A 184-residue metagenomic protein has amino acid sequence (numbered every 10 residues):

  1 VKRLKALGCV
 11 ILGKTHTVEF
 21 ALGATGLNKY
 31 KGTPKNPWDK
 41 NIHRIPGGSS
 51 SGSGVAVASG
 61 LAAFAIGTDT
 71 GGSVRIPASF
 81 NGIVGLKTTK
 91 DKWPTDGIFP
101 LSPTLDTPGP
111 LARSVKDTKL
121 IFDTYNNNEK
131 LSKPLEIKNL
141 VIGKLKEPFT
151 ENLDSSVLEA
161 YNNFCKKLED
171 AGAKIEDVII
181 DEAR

Functional and structural regions predicted by a protein language model:
V1-T70, K166, A171-G172: Gly/Ser-rich catalytic/binding loops embedded in alpha/beta enzyme cores
R3, L105-T107, T124-R184: Gly/Ser-rich, acidic/histidine-flanked active-site/gating loops
C9, G71, K116, P148-T150 (+1 more regions): Short, glycine-/Ser/Thr-/acidic-enriched flexible segments
T17, T70, P94, I180-D181: Residue-level "edge-of-site" marker
E19-L22, S73-R75, E151-D154: Short, well-ordered, mixed-charge alpha-helical segments that flank or form enzyme active sites
A24-T25, K31-P34, G54-G143: Fold-level recognition of mixed alpha/beta catalytic cores in primary-metabolism enzymes, strongest
P46, L111, V157: Aromatic-acidic/polar surface patches that form glycan- and anion
